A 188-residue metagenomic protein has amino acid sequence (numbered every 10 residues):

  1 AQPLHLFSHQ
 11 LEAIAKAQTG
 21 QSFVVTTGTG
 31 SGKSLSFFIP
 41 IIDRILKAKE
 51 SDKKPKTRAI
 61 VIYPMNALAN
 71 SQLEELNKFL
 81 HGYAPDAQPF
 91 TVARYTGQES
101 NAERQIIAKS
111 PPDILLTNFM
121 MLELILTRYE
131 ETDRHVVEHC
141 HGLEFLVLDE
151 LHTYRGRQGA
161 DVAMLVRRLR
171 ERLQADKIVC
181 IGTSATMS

Functional and structural regions predicted by a protein language model:
A1-T26, S36: Conserved pre-motif I regulatory segment
G20-I41, Y154-R157: Walker A/P-loop
F23-T26, I60-V61, I181: Short hydrophobic/aromatic beta-strand immediately N-terminal to the Walker A/P-loop
K33-I45, L73, A160-L165: Motif I (Walker A/P-loop) of helicase-class P-loop NTPases
L35, K56-F79, E99, M120-L124 (+2 more regions): Conserved Walker A/P-loop ATP-binding site and its immediately adjacent core in helicase/helicase-like ATPase domains
D43-Q72, P85-Q88, Q174-K177: Conserved SF1/SF2 helicase motif Ia
Q98-L115: Conserved motor-coupling elements within RecA-like helicase/translocase cores
F119-L124, Y129-D176: SF2 helicase catalytic motif II
